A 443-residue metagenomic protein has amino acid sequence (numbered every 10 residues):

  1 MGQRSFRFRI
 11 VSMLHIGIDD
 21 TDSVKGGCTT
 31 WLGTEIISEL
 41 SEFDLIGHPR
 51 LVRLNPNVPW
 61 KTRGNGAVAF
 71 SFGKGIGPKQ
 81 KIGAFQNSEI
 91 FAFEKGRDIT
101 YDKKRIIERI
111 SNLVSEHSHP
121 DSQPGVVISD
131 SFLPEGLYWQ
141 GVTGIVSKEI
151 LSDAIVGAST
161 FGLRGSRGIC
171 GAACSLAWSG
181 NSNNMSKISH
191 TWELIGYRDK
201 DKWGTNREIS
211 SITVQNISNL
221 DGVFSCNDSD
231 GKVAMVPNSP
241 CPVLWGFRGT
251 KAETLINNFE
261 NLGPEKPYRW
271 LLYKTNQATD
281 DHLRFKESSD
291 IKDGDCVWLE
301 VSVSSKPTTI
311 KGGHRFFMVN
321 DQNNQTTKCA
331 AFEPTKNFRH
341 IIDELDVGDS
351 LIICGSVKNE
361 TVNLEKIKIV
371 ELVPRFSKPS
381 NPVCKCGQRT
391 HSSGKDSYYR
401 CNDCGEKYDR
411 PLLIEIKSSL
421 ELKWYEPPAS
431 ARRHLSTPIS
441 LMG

Functional and structural regions predicted by a protein language model:
V11-R53: N-terminal ordered "arm"
T30-W31, D346, L351, L412-G443: Long, charge-rich boundary regions
Q80-D290: Long, hydrophobic alpha/beta structural blocks
N257-K306, K311, N323, I341 (+1 more regions): OB-fold nucleic-acid-binding modules
C296-S305, D343-K358, I367: OB-fold and OB-like beta-barrel modules that bind single-stranded nucleic acids
T308-T335: OB-fold (S1/OB) nucleic-acid-binding surfaces
S356-N381: OB-fold/S1-family single-stranded nucleic acid-binding modules
V383-G387, C401-C404: Short cysteine-rich clusters marking metal-coordination/redox-active sites
